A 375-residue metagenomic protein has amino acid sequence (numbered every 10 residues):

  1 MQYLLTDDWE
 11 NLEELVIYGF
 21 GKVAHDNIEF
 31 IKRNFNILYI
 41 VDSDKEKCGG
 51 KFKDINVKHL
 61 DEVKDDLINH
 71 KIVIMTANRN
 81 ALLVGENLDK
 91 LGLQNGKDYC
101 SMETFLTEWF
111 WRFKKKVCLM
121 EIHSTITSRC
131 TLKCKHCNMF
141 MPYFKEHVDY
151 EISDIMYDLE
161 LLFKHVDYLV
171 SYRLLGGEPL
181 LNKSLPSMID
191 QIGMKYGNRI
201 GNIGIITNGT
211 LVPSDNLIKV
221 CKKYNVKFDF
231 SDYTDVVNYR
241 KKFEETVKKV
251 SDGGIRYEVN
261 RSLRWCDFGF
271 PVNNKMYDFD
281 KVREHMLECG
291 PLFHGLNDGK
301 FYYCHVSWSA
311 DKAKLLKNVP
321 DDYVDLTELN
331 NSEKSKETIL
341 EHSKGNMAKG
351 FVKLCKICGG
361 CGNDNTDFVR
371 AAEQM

Functional and structural regions predicted by a protein language model:
M1-R112: Hydrophobic, well-ordered beta-alpha structural blocks that scaffold small-molecule cofactor pockets
L106-I205, V212-D215: Conserved alpha-helical substructure of the radical SAM core
V117-T125, N273-Y277, K334-A348: Short, intrinsically disordered, charge-biased short linear motifs at domain edges
H123, T127, T131, R283-M286 (+1 more regions): Residues immediately within or flanking Cys/His clusters that coordinate Zn2+ in small zinc-binding modules
C130, C134-C137, C289, C304 (+1 more regions): Short cysteine clusters
M139-V148, C361-Q374: Iron-sulfur (Fe-S) cluster-binding segments and ferredoxin-like electron-carrier domains, especially [2Fe-2S]
N182-D298, Y302-S307, K312: Conserved AdoMet/S-adenosylmethionine-binding subsite of the radical SAM
D252-D267, V306-N365: C-terminal accessory region of radical SAM enzymes
